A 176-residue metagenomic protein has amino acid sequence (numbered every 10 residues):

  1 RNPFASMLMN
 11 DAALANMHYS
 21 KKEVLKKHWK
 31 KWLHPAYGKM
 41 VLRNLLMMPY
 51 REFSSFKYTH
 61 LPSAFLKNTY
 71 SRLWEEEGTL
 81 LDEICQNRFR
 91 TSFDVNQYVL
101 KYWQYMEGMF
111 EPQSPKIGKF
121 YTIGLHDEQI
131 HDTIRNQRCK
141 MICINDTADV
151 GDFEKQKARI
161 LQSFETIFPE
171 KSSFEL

Functional and structural regions predicted by a protein language model:
R1-L176: ER/Golgi luminal nucleotide-sugar-dependent glycosyltransferases, focusing on the catalytic module
